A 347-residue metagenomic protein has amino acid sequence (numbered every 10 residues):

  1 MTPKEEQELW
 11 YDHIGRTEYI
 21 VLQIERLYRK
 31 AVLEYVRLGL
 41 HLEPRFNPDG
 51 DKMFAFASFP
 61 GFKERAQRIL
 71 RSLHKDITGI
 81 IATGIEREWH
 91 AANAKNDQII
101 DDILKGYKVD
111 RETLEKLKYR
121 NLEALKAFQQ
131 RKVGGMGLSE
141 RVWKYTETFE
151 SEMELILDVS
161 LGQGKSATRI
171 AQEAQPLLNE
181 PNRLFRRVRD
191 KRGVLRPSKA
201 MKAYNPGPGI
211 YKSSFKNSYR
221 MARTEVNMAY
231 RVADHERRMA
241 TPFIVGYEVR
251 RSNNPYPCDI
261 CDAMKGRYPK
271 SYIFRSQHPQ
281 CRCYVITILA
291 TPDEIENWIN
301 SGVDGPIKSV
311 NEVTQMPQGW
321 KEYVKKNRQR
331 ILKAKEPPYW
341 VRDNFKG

Functional and structural regions predicted by a protein language model:
M1-P197, P292-G347: N-terminal leader/targeting and assembly helices and adjacent pre-domain segments
V194-S301: Acidic, glycine-rich two-metal-ion catalytic cores of nucleic acid-processing enzymes
